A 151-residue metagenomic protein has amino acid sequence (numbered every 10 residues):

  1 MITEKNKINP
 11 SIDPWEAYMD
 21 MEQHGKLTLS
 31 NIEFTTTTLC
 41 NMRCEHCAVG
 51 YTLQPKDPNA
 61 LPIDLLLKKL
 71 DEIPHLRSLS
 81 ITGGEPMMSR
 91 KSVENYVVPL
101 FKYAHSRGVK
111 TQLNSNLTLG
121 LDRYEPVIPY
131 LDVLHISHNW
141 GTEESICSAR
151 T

Functional and structural regions predicted by a protein language model:
I2-L113, G120-R123: Conserved alpha-helical substructure of the radical SAM core
E85-M88, L117-D122, I136-T151: Conserved radical SAM core fold
E125-V127: Short glycine-biased active-site loop of nucleotidyltransferases that positions the nucleotide triphosphate and helps
P129-V133: Glycine-enriched alpha-helix->loop->beta-strand junction motifs that scaffold or abut catalytic
